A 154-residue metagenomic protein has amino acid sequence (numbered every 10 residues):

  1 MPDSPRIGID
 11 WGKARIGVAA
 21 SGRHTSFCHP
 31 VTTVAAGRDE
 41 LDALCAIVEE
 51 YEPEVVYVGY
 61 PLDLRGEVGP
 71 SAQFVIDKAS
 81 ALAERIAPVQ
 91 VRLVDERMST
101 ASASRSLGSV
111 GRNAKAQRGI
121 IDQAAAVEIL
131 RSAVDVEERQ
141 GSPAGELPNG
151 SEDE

Functional and structural regions predicted by a protein language model:
P2-I9, K13-E154: Phosphate- and other anionic-substrate recognition elements at nucleic-acid/protein interfaces
